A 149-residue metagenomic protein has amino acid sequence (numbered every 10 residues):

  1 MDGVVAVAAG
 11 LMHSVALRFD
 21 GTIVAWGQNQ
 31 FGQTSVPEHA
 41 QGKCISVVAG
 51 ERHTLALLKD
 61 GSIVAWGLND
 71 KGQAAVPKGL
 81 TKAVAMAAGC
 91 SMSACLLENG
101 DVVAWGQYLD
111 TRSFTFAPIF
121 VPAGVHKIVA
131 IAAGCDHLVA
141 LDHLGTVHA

Functional and structural regions predicted by a protein language model:
A9, F19, A49-G50, K59 (+4 more regions): Residue-level detector of Asp-centered blade-edge/turn motifs that repeat once per structural unit in beta-propeller
H13-A16, A25, H53-A56, A65 (+4 more regions): Conserved core positions of repeat-based scaffolds
P37-H39, P77-G79, V121-G124: Surface loop/turn motifs at the tips and blade-to-blade linkers of beta-strand repeat domains
I45, A83-A85, I128-V129: Repeated scaffold domains used in trafficking and secretory/extracellular systems, primarily beta-propellers
D110-F116: Intrinsically disordered, low-complexity Ser/Thr- and acidic-rich flexible linkers and loops, especially at boundaries
